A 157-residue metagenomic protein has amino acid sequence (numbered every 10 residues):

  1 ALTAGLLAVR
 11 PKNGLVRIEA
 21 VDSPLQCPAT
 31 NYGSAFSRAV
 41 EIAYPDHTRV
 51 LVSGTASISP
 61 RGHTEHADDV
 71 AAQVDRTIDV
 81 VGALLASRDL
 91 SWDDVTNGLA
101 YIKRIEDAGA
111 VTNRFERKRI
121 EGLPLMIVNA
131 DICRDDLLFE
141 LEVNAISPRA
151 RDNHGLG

Functional and structural regions predicted by a protein language model:
A1-G157: N-terminal presequence-like segments and the immediate start of the first folded domain
